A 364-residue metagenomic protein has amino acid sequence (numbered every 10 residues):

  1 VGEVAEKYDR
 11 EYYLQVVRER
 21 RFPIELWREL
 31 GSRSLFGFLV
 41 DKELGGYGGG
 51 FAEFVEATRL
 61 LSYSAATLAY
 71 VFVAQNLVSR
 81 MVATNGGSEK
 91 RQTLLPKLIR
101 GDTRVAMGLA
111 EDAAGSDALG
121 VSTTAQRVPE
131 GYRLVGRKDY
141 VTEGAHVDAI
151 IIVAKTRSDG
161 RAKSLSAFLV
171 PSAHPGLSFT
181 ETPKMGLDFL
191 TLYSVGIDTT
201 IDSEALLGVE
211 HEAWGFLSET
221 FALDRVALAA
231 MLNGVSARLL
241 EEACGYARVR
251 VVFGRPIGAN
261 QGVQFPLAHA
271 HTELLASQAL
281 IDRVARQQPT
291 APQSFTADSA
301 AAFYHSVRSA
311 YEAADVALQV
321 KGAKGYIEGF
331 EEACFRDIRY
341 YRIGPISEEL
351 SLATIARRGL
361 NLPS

Functional and structural regions predicted by a protein language model:
V1-F72, T93, K97, N361-S364: Amphipathic, small/basic residue-rich leader segments at the start of a protein or domain
R10-R18, C244, R248-R255, H271-H305 (+1 more regions): C-terminal helix-coil-helix/basic helical segment that borders enzyme active sites and/or dimer interfaces and provides
Y63, F179-L275, Y341: Glycine-rich beta->alpha junctions and the first turn(s) of the following alpha-helix
A66-E89, G115: N-terminal glycine-rich flavin-associated loop
L77, K321-S364: Glycine-rich phosphate/cofactor-binding loops in nucleotide/flavin-utilizing enzymes
G101-A110: A short, Trp-centered hydrophobic/proline-enriched beta-strand micro-motif
T123-Q126: A structural signal for short hydrophobic beta-strand segments in well-ordered beta-sheet cores
V135-S178: A short core secondary-structure module
